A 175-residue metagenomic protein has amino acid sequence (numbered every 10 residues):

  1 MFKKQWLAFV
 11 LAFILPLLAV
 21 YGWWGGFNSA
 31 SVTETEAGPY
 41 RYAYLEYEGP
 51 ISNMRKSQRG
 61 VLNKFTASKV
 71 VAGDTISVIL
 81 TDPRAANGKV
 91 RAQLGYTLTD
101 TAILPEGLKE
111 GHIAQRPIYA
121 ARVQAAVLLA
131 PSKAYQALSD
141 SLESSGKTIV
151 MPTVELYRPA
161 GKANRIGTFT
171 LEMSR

Functional and structural regions predicted by a protein language model:
F2-R175: A solvent-exposed interaction/effector surface
